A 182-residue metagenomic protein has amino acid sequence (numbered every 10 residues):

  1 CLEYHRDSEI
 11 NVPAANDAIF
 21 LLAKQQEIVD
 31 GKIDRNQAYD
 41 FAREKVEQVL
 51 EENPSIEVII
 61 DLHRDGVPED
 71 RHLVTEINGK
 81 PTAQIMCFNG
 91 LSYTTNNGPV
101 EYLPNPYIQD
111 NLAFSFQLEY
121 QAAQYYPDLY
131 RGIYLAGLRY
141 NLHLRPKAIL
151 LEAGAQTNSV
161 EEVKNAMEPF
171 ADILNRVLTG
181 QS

Functional and structural regions predicted by a protein language model:
C1-L2, E9, I28-D40, K45-V49 (+3 more regions): Second-shell loop/turn segments in exported
R6-P13, D40-E47, S115, E119 (+2 more regions): Extracytoplasmic/secreted envelope proteins and their assembly/folding machinery, especially bacterial periplasmic
A14-V74: Catalytic-core regions of hydrolytic enzymes
F20, I28-G31, R64-E69, L91-T95 (+2 more regions): Solvent-exposed loop/turn segments at secondary-structure junctions within structured extracellular/periplasmic domains
F20-L22, V58-D61, M86-F88, G132 (+1 more regions): Structural recognition of the beta-strand scaffold that forms the well-ordered cores of secreted hydrolase catalytic
P68-P104: A short, glycine/acidic-enriched catalytic loop
Y107-Y134: Active-site-adjacent substrate-binding region of metalloamidase/peptidase-like peptide-processing proteins
L129-S182: Active-site-adjacent mobile loop/cap segments within catalytic or ligand-binding domains
